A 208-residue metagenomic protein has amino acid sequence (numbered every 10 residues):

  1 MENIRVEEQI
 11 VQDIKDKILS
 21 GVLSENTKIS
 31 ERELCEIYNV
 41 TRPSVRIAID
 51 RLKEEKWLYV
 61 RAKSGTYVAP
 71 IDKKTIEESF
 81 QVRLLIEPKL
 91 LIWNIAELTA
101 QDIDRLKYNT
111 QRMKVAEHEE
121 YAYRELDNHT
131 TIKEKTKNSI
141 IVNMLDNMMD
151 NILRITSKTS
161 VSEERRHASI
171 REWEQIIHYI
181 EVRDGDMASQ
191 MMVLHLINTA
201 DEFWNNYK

Functional and structural regions predicted by a protein language model:
M1-A96, K208: Short linear motifs at protein or domain termini
G21, V182-R183: Short loop/turn hinge sites at secondary-structure boundaries
N26, S30, I71, M113 (+2 more regions): Short amphipathic alpha-helical segments at helix-loop
R42, I155-K158, N205: Juxtamembrane helix-loop transition sites at the ends of transmembrane segments in multi-pass membrane proteins
R83, A96-T159, A168-Y179, D186-I197: Conserved amphipathic alpha-helical segments that form helical-bundle/coiled-coil interaction surfaces
H195-K208: Short, charge-rich amphipathic alpha-helical segments embedded in non-transmembrane helical bundles/solenoids
